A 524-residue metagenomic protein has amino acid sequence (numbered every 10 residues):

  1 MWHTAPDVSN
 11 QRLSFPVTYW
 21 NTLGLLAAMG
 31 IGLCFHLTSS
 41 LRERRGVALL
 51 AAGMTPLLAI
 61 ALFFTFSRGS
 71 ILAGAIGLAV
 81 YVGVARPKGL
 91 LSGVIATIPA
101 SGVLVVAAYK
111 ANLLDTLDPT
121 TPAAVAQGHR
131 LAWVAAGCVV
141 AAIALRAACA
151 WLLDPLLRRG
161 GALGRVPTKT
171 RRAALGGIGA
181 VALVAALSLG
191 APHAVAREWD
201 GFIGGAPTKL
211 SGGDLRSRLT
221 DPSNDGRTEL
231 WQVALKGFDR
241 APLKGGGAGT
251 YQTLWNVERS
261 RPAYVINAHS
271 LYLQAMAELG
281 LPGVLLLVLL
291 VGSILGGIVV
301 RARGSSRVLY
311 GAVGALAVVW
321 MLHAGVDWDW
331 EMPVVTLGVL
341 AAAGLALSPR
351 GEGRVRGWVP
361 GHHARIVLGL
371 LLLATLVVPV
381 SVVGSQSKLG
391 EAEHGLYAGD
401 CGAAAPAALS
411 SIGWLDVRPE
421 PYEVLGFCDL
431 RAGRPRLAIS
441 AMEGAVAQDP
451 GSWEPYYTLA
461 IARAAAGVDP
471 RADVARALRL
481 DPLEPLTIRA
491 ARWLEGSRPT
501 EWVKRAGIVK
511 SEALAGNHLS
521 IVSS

Functional and structural regions predicted by a protein language model:
M1, D200-K209, Q232, T253 (+1 more regions): Membrane-interface helix/helix-cap signal primarily in integral membrane proteins
M1-G201, L254, A277-W328, P333-L347 (+2 more regions): Alpha-helical transmembrane segments of multi-pass inner-membrane proteins
Y19, K209, G213-I266, Y272 (+1 more regions): TM-adjacent membrane-interface loops and short helices in multi-pass inner/ER membrane proteins
L33, A73, L189, S217 (+16 more regions): Feature representing long, continuous alpha-helical segments
S67, S306, P379-V380, G413 (+2 more regions): Structural signature of alpha-solenoid helical repeat scaffolds
A186-G204, P360-A403: Hydrophobic alpha-helical transmembrane segments in integral membrane proteins
L347-I366: Alpha-helical transmembrane segments of integral membrane proteins
G369, L373, K388-S524: C-terminal luminal/periplasmic domains and tails of membrane-associated envelope-modifying transferases
